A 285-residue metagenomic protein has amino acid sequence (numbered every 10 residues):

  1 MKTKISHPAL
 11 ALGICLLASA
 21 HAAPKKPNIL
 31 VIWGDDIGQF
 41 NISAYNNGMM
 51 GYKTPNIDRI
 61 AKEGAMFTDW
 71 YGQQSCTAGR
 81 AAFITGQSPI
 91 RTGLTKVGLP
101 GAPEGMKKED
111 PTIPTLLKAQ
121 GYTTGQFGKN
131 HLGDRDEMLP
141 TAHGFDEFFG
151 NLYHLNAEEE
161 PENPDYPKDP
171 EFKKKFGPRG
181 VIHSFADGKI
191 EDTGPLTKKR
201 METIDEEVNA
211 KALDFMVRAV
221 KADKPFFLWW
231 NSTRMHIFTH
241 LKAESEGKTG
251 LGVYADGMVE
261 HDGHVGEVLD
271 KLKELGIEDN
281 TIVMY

Functional and structural regions predicted by a protein language model:
K2-S6, L12-G13, A20-Y285: Formylglycine-dependent sulfatase
